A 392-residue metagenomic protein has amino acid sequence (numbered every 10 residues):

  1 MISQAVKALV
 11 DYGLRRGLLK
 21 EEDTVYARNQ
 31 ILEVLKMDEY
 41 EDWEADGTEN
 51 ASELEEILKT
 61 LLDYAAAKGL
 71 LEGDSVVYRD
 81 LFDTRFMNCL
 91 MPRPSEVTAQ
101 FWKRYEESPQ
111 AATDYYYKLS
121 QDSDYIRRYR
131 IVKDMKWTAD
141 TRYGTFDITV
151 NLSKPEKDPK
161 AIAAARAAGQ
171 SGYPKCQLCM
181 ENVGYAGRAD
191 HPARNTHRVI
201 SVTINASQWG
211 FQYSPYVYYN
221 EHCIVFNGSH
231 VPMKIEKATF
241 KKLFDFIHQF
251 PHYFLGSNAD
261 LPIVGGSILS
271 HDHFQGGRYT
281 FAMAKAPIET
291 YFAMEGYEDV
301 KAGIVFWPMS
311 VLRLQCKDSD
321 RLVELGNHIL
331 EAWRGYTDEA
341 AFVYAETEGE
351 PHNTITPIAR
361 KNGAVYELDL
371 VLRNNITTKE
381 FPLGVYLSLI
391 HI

Functional and structural regions predicted by a protein language model:
M1-A168: Extreme N-terminal flexible tails
T196-R198, G228-L255: Helical scaffold of the NTase/Pol beta-like nucleotidyltransferase catalytic core
S214-S229, V305-P308: Residues forming anionic-ligand binding surfaces in small-molecule and nucleic-acid pockets of primarily soluble enzymes
A238, I247-S270, G276-T337: Catalytic or ion-translocation cores adjacent to nucleophile or general acid/base/metal-coordination motifs in diverse
Y253-G266, A341-P357: A short glycine-rich, hydrophobically flanked beta-strand micro-motif that places a catalytic Asp/Glu for divalent metal
I288, H352-V385: Aromatic/basic-lined ligand-recognition segments that form π-stacking hydrophobic pockets flanked by Lys/Arg to engage
L325-A341, A345, G349-P351, A359-N362: Hard-cation-handling environments
I390-I392: Conserved small/polar residues in nucleotide/adenosyl-binding loops
